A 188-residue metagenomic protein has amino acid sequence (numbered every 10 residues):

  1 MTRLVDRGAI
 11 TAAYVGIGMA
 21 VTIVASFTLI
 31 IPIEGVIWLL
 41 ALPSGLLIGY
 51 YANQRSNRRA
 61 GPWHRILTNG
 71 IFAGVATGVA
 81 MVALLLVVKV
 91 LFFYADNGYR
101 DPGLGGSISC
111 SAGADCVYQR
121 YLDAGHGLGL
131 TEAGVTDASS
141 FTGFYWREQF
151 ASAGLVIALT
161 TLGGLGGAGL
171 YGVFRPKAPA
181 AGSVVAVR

Functional and structural regions predicted by a protein language model:
M1-A60: Transmembrane alpha-helical insertion/packing segments
M1-I17, F150, G154, T160-P176: Cytosolic juxtamembrane helix and N-cap/initiation of the first transmembrane helix
R3-L4, I48-G70, G164-S183: Cytoplasmic membrane-interface segments at the C-terminal ends of transmembrane helices
M19-I23, T77-L85, K89, L159 (+2 more regions): Alpha-helical transmembrane segments of multipass membrane proteins
L29-E34, R55-G61, V88, F92-R100 (+1 more regions): Membrane-interfacial segments
R58-V88: Loop-to-transmembrane helix junctions at the membrane interface
L84-Y121: Functional transmembrane-helix hotspots
L128-T161: Individual transmembrane alpha-helix segments
